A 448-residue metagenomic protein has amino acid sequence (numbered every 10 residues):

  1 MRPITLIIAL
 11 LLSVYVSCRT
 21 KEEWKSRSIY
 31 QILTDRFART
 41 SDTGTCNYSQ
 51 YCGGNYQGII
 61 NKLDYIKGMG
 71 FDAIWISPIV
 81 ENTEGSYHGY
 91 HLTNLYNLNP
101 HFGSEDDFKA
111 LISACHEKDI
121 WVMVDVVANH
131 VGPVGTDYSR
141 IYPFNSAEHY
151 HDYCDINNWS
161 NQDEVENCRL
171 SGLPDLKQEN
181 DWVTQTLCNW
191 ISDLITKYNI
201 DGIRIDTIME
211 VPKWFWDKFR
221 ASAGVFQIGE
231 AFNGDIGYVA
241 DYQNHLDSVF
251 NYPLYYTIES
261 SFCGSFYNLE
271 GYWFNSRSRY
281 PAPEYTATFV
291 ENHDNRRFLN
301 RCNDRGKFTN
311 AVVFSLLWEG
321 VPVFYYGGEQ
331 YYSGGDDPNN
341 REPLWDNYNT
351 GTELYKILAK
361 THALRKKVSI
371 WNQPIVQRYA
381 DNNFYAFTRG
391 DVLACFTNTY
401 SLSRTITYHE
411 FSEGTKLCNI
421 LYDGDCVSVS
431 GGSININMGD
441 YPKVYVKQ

Functional and structural regions predicted by a protein language model:
R2-A9: Sec-dependent signal peptide recognition, specifically the positively charged N-region followed immediately by
A9-S17: Hydrophobic h-region of N-terminal signal peptides that target proteins for export in Gram-negative bacteria
T20-S28, L33-Y198, K213-A231, I236-Y238 (+1 more regions): Substrate-binding/active-site clefts of carbohydrate-active enzymes
I112, H116, N189-F289, N303-G306 (+3 more regions): Active-site-proximal helices and loops of the catalytic beta/alpha 8
K177, N300-R301: Second-shell loop/turn segments in exported
Y325-G328: Short acidic/histidine-rich active-site segments
